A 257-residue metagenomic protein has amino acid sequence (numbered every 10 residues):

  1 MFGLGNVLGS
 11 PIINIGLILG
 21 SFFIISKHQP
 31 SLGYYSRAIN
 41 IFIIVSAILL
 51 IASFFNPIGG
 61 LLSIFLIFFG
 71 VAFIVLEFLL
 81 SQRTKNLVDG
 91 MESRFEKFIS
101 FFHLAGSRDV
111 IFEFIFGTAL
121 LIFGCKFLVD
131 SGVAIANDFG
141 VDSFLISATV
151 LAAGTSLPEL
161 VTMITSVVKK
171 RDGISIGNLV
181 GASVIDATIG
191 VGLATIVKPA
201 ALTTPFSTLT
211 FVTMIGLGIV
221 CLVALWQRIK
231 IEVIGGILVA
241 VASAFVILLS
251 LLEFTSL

Functional and structural regions predicted by a protein language model:
M1-L257: Hydrophobic alpha-helical segments, chiefly the membrane-spanning helices and signal/signal-anchor peptides
